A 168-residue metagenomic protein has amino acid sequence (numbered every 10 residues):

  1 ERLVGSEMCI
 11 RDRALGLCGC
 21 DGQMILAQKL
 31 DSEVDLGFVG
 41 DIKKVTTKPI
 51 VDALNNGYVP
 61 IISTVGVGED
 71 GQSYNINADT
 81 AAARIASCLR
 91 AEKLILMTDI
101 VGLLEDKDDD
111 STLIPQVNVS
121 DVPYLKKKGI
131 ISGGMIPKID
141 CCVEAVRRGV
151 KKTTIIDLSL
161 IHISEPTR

Functional and structural regions predicted by a protein language model:
E1-G5, I10, I161-T167: Single conserved hydrophobic/aromatic residue that forms the stacking wall/gate of nucleotide- or nucleobase-binding
S6, R11-G16, Q23-M24: N-terminal glycine-rich phosphate/adenylate-binding segment common to multiple enzyme folds
C20-V59, S63-I155, L160, S164 (+1 more regions): Active-site phosphate/oxyanion-binding loops
